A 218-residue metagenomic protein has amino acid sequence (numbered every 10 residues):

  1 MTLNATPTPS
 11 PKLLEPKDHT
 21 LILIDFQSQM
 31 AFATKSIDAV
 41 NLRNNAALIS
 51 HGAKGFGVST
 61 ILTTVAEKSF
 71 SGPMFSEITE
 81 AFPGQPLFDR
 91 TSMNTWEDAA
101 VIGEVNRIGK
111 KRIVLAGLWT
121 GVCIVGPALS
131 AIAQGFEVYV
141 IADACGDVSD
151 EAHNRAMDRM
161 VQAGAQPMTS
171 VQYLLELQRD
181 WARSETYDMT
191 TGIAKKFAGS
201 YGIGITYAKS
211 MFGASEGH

Functional and structural regions predicted by a protein language model:
M1-S92, R107, E137, M157-V161 (+2 more regions): Active-site acidic carboxylates
A47, A99, G121-V125: Glycine-rich phosphate-binding loop at the start of an alpha helix
V65, T91-M93, L118-W119, D143: Beta-hairpin (beta-strand-turn-beta-strand) motif
S69-F70, W96, V122: Short alpha-helical
S71-I78, V101-I102, P127-L129: Distinct, well-ordered alpha-helical segments
R90-G103: Short phosphate-binding loop-to-helix
V105-K111: Glycine-rich phosphate-binding loop signature in dinucleotide/nucleotide-binding domains
K111-S170: A contiguous pocket-lining binding segment that forms or flanks enzyme active sites
